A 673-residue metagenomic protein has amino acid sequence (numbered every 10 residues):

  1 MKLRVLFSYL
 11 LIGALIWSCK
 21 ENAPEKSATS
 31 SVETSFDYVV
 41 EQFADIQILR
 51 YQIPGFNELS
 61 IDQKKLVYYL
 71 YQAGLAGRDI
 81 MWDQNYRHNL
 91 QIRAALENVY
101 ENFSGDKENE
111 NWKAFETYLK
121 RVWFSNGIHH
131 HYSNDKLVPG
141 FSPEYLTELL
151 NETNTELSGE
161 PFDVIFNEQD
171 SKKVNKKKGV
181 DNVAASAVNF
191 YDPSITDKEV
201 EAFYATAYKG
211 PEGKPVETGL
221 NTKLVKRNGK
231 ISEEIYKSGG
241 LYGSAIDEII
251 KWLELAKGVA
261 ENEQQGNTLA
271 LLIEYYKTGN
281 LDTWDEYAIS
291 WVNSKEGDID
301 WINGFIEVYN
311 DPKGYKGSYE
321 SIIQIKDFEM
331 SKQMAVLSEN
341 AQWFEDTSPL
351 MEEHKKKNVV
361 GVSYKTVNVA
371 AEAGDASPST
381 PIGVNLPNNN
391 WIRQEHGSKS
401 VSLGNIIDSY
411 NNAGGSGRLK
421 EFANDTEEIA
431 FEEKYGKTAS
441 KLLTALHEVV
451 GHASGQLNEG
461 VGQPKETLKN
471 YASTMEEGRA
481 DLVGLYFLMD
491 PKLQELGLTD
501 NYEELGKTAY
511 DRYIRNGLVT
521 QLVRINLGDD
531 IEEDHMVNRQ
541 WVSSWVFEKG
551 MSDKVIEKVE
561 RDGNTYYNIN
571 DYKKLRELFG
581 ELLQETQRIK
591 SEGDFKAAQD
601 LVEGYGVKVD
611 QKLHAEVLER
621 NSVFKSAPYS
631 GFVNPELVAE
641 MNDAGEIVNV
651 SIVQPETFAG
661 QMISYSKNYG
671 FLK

Functional and structural regions predicted by a protein language model:
L15-S18: C-terminal motif of bacterial Sec signal peptides marking the signal peptidase cleavage site
K20-N22: Bacterial signal peptide processing site
S60, N262, S473-D490: An active-site-proximal "capping" alpha-helix that borders the catalytic cofactor pocket
M81, L485-I589: Long, well-structured alpha-helical subdomains associated with metal-dependent extracellular/ecto-lumenal hydrolases
E116-T117, W123-V225, G229-A430, G436: Contiguous, non-catalytic segments that form substrate-binding/exosite surfaces or channel walls
V449-V461, F487, P491: Catalytic Zn2+-binding segment of zinc metalloproteases
G455-G478: Post-HEXXH active-site segment of zinc metalloproteases
D571-K673: Extended, compositionally biased alpha-helical segments that mediate assembly or anchoring
